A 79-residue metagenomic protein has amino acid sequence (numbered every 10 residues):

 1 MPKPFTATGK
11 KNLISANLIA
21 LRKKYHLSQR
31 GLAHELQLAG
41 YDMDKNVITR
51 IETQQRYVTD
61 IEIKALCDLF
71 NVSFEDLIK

Functional and structural regions predicted by a protein language model:
M1-Y25: A short, Lys/Arg-rich alpha-helix, primarily the initiator
L18, Q29, K45, D60-I63: Helix-turn-helix DNA-binding elements, focusing on the entry/boundary residues of the two helices that contact DNA
I19, K23, Q37-L38, T53: Residue-level detection of the helix-turn-helix DNA-binding "recognition helix"
K24, E35, L69: Residues within the alpha-helical elements of helix-turn-helix
L27-R50: Short alpha-helical DNA-recognition segment
T59-D76: DNA major-groove recognition helix of helix-turn-helix/homeodomain DNA-binding modules
